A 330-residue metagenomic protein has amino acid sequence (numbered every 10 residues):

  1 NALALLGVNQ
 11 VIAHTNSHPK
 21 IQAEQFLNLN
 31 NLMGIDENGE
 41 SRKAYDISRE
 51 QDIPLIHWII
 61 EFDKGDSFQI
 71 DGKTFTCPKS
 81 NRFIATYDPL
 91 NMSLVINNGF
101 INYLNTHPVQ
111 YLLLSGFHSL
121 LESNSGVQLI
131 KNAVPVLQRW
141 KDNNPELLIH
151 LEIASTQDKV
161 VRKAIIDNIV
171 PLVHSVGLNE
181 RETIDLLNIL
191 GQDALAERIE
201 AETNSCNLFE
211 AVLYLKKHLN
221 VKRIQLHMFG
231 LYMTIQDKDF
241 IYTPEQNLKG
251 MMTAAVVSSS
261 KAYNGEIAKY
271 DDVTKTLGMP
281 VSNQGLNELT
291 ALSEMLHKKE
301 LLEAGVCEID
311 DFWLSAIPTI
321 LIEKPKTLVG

Functional and structural regions predicted by a protein language model:
N1-V329: Ribokinase/PfkB-type carbohydrate-kinase core domain
